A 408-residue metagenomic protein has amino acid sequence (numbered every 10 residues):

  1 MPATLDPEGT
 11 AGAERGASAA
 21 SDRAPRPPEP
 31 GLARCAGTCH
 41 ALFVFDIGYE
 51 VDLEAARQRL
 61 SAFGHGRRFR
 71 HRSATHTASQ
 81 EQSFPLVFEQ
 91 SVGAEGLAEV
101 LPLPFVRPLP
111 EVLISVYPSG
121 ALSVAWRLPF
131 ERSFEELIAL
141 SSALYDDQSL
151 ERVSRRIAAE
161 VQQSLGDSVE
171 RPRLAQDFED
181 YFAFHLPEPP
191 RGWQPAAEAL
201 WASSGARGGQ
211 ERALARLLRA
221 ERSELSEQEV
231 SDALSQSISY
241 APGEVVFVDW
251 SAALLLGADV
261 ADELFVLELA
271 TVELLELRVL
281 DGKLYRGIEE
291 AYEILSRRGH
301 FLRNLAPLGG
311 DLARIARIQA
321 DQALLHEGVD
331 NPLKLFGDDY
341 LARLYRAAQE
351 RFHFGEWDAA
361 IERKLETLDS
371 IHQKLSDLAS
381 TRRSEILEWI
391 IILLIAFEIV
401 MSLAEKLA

Functional and structural regions predicted by a protein language model:
P2-E244: Short Lys/Arg-enriched alpha/beta "domain-start" segment
H71-S73, E151-R155, L275-E276, G282-Y285 (+1 more regions): Short, surface-exposed, polar/charged, turn-prone segments marking secondary-structure boundaries
S226-P242, F265-L277, G310-L324: Short charge-dense sequence patches
L255-E289: Switch/coupling subdomain of P-loop NTPase systems
V279-E405: Membrane-associated alpha-helical segments
